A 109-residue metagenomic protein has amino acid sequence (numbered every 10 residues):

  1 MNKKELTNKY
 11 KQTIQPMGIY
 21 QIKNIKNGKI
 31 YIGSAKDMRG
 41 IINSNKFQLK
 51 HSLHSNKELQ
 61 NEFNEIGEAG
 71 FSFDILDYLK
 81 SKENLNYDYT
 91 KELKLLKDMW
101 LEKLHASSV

Functional and structural regions predicted by a protein language model:
M1-I32, K36-V109: Structure-specific nucleic-acid interaction/processing domains
